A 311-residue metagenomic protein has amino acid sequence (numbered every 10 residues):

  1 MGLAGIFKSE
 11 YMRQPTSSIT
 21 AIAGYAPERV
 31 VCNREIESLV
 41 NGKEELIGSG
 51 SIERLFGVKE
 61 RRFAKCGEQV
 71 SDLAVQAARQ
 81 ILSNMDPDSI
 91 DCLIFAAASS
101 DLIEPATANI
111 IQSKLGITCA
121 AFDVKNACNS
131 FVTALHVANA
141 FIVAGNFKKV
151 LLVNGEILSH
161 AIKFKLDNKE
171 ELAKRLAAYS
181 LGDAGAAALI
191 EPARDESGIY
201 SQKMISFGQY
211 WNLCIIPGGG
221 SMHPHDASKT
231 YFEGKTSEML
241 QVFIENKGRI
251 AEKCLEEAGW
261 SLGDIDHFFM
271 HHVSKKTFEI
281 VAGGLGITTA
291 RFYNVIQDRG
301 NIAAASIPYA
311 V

Functional and structural regions predicted by a protein language model:
G2-C66, K169, A173-Q241: Condensing-enzyme catalytic core mediating Claisen C-C bond formation in acyl metabolism
L3-I6, S71, V75-A78, S99-S100 (+5 more regions): Claisen-condensing/thiolase-fold acyl-transfer catalytic domains that form or cleave C-C bonds in fatty acid
R13-P15, D88-D91, I117-A120, A144-V150 (+4 more regions): Short coil/turn connectors at secondary-structure junctions
I19-A21, I52, I81, L93 (+5 more regions): Buried hydrophobic positions in well-ordered alpha/beta secondary-structure cores of metabolic enzymes
A23, A96, K125, V150-E156 (+2 more regions): Short beta-strand segments
R34-N41, T107-I117, F141-A144, K165-A173 (+1 more regions): A glycine- and small-aliphatic-rich helix-loop capping segment at beta-alpha/alpha-beta transitions that lines
A77-D91, R249-D266: Phosphate/pyrophosphate-binding loops at sites that engage ATP/ADP/AMP, CoA/4′-phosphopantetheine, polyphosphate
V143-A184: Flexible, glycine-rich active-site loops centered on histidine and acidic residues that chelate a metal or position
